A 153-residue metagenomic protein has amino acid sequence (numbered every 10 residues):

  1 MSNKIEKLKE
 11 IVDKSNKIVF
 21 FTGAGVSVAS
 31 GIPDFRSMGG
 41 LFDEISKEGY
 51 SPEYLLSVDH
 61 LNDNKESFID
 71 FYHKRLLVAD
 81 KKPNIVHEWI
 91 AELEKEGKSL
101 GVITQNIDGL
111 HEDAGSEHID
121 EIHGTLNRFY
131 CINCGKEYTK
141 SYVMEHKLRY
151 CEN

Functional and structural regions predicted by a protein language model:
M1-N153: Conserved catalytic core of sirtuin-type NAD+-dependent deacylases
